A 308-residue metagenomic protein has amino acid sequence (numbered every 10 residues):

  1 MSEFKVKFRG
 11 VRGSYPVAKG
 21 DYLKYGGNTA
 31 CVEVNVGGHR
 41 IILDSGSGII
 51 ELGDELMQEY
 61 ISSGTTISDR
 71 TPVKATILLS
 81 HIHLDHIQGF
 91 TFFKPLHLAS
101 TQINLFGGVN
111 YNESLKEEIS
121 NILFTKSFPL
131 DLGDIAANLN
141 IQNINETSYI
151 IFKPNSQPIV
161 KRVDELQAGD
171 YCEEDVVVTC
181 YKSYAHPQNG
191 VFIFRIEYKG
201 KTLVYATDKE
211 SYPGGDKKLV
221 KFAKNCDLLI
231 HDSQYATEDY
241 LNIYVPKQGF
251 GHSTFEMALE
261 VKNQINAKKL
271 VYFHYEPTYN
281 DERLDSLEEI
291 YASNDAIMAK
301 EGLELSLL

Functional and structural regions predicted by a protein language model:
M1-L203, D281-L308: Binuclear metal-dependent hydrolase catalytic cores
T202, E210-L303: Cap/insert and terminal regions of metallo-dependent hydrolase folds
A206: Conserved CoA-thioester-binding segment of acyl-CoA-metabolizing enzymes
